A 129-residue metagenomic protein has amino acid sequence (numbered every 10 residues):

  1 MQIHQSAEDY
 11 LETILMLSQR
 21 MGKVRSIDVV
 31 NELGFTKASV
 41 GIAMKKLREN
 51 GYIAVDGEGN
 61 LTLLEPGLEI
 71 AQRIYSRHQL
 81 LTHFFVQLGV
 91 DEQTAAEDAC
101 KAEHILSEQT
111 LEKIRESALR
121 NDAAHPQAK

Functional and structural regions predicted by a protein language model:
Q2-F35: N-terminal helix-turn-helix DNA-binding core of bacterial DNA-binding proteins
Y10, V29, V40-N50: Basic amphipathic alpha-helical segments that dock to polyanions
E32, I70, Q87: Residues within the alpha-helical elements of helix-turn-helix
G34-F35, E58, V90: The short coil/loop that forms the "turn" connecting the two helices of the helix-turn-helix
A38, Q93: Key DNA-contact positions within bacterial/archaeal DNA-binding proteins
G59-R77: Basic, amphipathic "hinge/linker" alpha-helix immediately C-terminal to the N-terminal HTH DNA-binding motif
E97-K129: C-terminal regulatory/oligomerization modules of transcriptional regulators
